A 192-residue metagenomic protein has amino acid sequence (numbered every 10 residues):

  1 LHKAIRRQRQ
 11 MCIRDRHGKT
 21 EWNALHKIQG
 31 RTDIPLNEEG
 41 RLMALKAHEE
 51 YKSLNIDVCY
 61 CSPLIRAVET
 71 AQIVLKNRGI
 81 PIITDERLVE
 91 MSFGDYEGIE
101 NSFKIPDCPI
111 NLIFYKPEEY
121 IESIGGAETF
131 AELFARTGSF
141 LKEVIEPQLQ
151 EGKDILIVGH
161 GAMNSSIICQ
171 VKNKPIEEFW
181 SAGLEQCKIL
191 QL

Functional and structural regions predicted by a protein language model:
L1-I13: Single conserved hydrophobic/aromatic residue that forms the stacking wall/gate of nucleotide- or nucleobase-binding
Q10-H17, I157: Short, hydrophobic/glycine-enriched beta-strand segments
K19-I80, T84: Active-site-proximal alpha-helix that buttresses catalytic centers in soluble enzyme cores
K52-N55, V144-K153: Glycine-rich phosphate-binding loop signature in dinucleotide/nucleotide-binding domains
C61-S62, A135, V158-G159: Short beta-strand scaffold positions
N77-R136: Phosphate-handling substructures
K153-G161: Generic beta-sheet signal
K172-L192: Domain-level recognition of soluble alpha/beta enzyme cores, biased toward histidine phosphatases/phosphomutases
